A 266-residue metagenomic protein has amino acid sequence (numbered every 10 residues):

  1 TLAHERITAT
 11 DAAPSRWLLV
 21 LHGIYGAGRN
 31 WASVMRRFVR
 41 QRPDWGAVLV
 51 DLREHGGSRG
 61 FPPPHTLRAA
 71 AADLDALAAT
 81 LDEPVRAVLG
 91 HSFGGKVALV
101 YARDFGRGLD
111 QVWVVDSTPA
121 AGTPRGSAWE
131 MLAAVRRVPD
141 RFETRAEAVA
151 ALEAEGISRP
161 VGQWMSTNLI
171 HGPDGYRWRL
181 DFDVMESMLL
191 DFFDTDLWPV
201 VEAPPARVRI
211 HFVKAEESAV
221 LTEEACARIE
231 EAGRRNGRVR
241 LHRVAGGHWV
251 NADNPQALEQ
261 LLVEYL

Functional and structural regions predicted by a protein language model:
A3-D11, A32-M35, V39-L89, F93 (+1 more regions): Active-site loop/oxyanion-hole signature of alpha/beta-hydrolase fold enzymes
S15-G23: Short beta-strand element of the alpha/beta-hydrolase
G23-A27, S92: Active-site glycine-rich loops that stabilize anionic/oxyanionic intermediates across multiple enzyme folds
Y25, L52-G56, P119, G247-V250: Alpha/beta-hydrolase active-site loop signature
L99-R103, L109-F142: Flexible "cap/lid" loop of the alpha/beta hydrolase fold
R125, R141-F193: Conserved alpha/beta-hydrolase catalytic His-Asp/Glu region
P173-R234, H242: Conserved serine/cysteine hydrolase catalytic core
R243-E259: Catalytic histidine-centered segment of alpha/beta-hydrolase-like enzymes
